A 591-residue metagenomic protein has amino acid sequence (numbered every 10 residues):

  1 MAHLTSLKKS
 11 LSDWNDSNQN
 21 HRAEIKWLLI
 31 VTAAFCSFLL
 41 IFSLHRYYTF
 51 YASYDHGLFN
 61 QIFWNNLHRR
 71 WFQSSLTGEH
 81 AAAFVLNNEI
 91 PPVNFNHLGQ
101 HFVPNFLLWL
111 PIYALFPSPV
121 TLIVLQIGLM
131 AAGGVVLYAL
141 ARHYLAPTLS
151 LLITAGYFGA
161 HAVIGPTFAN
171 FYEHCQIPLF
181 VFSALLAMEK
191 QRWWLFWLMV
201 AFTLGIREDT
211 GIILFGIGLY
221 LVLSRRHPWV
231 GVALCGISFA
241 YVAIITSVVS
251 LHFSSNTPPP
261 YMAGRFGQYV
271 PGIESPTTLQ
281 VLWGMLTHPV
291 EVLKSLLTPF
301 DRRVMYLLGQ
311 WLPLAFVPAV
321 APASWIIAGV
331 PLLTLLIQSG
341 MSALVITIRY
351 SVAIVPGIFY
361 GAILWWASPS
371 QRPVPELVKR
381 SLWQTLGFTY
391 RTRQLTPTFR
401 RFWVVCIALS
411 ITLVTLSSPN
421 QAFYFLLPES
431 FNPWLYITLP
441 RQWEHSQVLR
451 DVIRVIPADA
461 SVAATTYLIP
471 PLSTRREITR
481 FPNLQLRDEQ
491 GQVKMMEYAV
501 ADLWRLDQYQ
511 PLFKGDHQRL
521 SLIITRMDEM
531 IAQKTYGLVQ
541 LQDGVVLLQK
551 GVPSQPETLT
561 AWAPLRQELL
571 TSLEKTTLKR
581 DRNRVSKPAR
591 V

Functional and structural regions predicted by a protein language model:
M1-I41, V230-A233: Start-transfer (signal-anchor) and selected internal transmembrane alpha helices of multi-pass inner/ER membrane
S6, S10, W14-N15, I213-A240: Perimembrane helix-loop-helix junctions
K26-A33, T148, C235-F239, S370-Y424: Signature aromatic-anchored transmembrane alpha helix within multi-pass, membrane-resident enzymes that catalyze glycan
L39-F42, F50, H227-P318, S324-G329 (+2 more regions): Membrane-lumen/periplasm interface segments of specific transmembrane helices in polyprenyl phosphate-linked
A131-G159, P178-L179, L195: Transmembrane-helix signature of polytopic, membrane-embedded enzymes that assemble or transfer cell-envelope glycans
Y144-L145, E173-Q176, F182-L195, V222-R225: Membrane-interface transmembrane helices that cradle and orient dolichyl/undecaprenyl
P166-H174: Short acidic/glycine- and proline-prone juxtamembrane loop motifs at membrane-interface regions of multi-pass membrane
I326-Q384, R391: Hydrophobic/aromatic-rich transmembrane helices and adjacent perimembrane loops
